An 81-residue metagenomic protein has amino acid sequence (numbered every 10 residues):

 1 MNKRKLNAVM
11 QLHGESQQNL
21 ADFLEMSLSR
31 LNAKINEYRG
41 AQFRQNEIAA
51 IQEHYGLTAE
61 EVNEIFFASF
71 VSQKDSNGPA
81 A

Functional and structural regions predicted by a protein language model:
M1-N19, F23: A short, Lys/Arg-rich alpha-helix, primarily the initiator
M1-N2, F43-N46: Alpha-helix N-cap/N′ positions at the starts of helices
A8, G14, A33, A41 (+2 more regions): Short, charged recognition helix plus adjacent turn of helix-turn-helix-like nucleic-acid-binding domains
M26-Q42: Recognition helix of helix-turn-helix/homeodomain-like DNA-binding domains that insert into the DNA major groove
E47-Q52: Hydrophobic micro-packing sites on short alpha-helices
